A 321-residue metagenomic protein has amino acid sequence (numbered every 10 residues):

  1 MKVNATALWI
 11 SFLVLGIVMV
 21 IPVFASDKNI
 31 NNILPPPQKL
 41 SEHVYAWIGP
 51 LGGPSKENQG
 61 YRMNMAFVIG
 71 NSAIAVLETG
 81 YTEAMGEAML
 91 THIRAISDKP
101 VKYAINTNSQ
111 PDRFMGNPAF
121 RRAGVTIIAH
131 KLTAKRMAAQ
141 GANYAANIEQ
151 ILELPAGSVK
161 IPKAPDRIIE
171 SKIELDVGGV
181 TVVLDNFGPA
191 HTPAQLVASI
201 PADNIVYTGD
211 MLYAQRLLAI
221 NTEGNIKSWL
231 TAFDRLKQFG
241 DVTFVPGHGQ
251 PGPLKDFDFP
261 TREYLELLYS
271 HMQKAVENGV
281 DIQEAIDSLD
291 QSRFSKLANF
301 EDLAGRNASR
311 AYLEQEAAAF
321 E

Functional and structural regions predicted by a protein language model:
M1-S11: Bacterial N-terminal signal peptides that target proteins for export
I10-V20: Bacterial N-terminal signal peptides
S26-D27, Q238-G240, G252-E321: Accessory terminal helices/loops
E42-H92, L196-I200, I205-T208: Conserved beta-strand hairpin/beta-sheet module of binuclear metal-dependent hydrolase folds, prominently
H43, V68, E78, I93 (+10 more regions): Divalent metal-coordination and catalytic microenvironments
W47-M63, A139, A146, R216-G224: Acidic/histidine-rich helix-loop elements that form or flank divalent-metal/phosphate-binding sites at the catalytic
A73-A75, T79-E83, E174, T181-L267 (+1 more regions): Metallo-beta-lactamase
T91-E174, P193, S270: Active-site HxH/HxHxD metal-binding segment of metal-dependent hydrolases
